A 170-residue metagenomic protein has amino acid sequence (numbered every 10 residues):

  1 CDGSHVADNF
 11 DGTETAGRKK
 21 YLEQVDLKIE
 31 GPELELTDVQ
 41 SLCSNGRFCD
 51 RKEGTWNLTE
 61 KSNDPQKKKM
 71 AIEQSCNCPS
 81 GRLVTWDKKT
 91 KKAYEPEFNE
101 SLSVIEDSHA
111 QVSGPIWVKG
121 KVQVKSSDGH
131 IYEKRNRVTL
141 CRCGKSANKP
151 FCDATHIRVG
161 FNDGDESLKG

Functional and structural regions predicted by a protein language model:
C1, L83, I116-V118, V138-C141 (+1 more regions): Short, structured motif recognition centered on aromatic/hydrophobic residues
D2-V6, E35-L36: Functional cation/ligand-contacting sites centered on basic and imidazole/sulfhydryl donors
V6-E30, T55-C76, S80-Q111, R158-G170: Non-heme iron-sulfur electron-transfer modules
D26-S44, R51, V104-S126, I131-E133: Short, solvent-exposed interaction modules
E35-E53, P65-G81, L140-P150: Cysteine-centered iron-sulfur cluster-binding motifs in ferredoxin-type domains/subunits of redox enzymes
V122-K125, L140-D165: Extended, folded domain segments that form the structural surfaces/walls around functional sites
